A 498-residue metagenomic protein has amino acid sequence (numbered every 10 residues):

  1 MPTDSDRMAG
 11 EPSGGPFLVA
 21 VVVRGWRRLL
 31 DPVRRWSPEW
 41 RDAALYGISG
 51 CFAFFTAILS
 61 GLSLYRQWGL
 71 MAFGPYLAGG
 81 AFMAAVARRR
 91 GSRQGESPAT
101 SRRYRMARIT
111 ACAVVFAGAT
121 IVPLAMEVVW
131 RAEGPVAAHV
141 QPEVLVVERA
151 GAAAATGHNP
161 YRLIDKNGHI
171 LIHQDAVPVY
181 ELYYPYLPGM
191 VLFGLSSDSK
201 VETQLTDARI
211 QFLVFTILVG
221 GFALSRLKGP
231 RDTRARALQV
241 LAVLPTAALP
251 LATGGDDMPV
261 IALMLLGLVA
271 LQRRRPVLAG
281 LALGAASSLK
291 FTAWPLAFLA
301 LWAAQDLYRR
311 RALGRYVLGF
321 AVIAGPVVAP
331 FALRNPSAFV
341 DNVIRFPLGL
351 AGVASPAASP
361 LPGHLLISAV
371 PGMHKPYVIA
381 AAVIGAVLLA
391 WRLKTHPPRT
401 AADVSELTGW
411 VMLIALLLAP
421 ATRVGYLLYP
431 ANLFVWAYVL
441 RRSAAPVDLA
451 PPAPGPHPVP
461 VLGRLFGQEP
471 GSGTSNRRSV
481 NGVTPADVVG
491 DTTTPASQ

Functional and structural regions predicted by a protein language model:
M1-P32, A445-Q498: Short, intrinsically disordered terminal tails adjacent to the first/last structured region
P2-C112, F116-Q239, V243-L265, A304-L427 (+1 more regions): Primarily membrane-embedded glycan-assembly and transfer machineries that use lipid-linked glycans
A53-F54, L271, G284, W436: Hydrophobic alpha-helical segments of integral membrane proteins
A87-S97, L271-A279, L301-A312, Y438-P470 (+1 more regions): Membrane-interface junctions at the ends of membrane-embedded or membrane-associated helices
P245-P250, M264-A270, P276-L301, V411-L416: Membrane-interface alpha helices of multi-pass inner-membrane proteins
F291, H364-G372, A453-V459: Noncatalytic linker/hinge segments flanking ATPase motor cores
